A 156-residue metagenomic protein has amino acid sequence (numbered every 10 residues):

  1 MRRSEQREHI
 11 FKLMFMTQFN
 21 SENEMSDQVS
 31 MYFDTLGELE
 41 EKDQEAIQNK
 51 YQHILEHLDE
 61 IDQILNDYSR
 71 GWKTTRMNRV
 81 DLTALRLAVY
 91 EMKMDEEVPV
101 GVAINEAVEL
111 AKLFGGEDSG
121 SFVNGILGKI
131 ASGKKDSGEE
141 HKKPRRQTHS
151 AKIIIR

Functional and structural regions predicted by a protein language model:
M1-G120, N124-R156: N-terminal interaction/assembly modules
